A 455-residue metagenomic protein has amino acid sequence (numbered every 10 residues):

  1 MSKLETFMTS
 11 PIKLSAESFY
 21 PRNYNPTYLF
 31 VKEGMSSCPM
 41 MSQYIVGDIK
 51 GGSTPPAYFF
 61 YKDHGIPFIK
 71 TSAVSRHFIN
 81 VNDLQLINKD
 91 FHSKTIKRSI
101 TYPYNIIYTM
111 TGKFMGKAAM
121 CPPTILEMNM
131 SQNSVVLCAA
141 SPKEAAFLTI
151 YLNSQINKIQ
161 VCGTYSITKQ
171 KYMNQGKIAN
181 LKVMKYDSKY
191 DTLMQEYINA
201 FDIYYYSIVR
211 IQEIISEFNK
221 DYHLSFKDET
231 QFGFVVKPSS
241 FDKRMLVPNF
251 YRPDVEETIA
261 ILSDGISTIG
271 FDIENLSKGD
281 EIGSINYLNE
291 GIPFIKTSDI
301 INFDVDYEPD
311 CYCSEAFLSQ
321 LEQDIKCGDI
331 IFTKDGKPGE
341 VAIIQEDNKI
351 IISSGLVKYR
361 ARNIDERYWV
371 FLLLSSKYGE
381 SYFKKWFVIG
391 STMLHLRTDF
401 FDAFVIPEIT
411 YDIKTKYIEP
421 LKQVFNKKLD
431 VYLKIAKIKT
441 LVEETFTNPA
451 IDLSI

Functional and structural regions predicted by a protein language model:
M1-T54, D187-E281, T410-I455: Non-catalytic DNA-recognition/assembly elements of restriction-modification systems
C38-Y58, A73-P103, S267-G283, S298-C327: Sequence-specific dsDNA recognition surfaces
Q43, S75, N80-V81, L126 (+7 more regions): Basic, amphipathic alpha-helical recognition segments used for DNA target recognition
S53-D63, D83, G163-Y165, Q231 (+2 more regions): Short coil/turn segments at secondary-structure boundaries
G65-A73, F294: Short, contiguous, well-structured surface segments enriched in hydrophobic/aromatic residues
K70, H92, I96-R98, I107-L152 (+3 more regions): A short beta-sheet element
S75, K113-F114, D187, N275 (+2 more regions): Short loop/turn segments at secondary-structure transitions that flank enzyme active sites
S99, P103-I106, M110, S131 (+6 more regions): Elongated alpha-helical scaffolds
